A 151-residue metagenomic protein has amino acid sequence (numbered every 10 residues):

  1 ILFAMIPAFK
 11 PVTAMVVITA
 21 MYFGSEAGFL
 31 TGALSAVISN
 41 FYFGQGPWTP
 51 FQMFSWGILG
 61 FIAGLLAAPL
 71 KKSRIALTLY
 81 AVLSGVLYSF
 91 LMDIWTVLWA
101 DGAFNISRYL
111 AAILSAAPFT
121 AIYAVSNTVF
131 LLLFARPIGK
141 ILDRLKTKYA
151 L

Functional and structural regions predicted by a protein language model:
I1-T13, A33-A67: Interfacial aromatic-anchored transmembrane helix boundaries in multi-pass membrane proteins
K10, G46-F51, S55, L70-L151: Membrane-embedded alpha-helical hairpins and interfacial helices in multi-pass inner-membrane proteins
A20, L59-A68, A135, G139: Hydrophobic transmembrane alpha-helices
